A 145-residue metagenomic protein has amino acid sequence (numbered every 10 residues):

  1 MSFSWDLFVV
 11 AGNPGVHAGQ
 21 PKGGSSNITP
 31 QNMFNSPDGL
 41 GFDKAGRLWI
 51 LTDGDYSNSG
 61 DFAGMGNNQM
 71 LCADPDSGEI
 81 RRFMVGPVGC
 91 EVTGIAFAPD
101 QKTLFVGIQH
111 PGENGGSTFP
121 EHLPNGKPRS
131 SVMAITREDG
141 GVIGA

Functional and structural regions predicted by a protein language model:
M1-A145: Sequence/structural signature of beta-propeller domains
